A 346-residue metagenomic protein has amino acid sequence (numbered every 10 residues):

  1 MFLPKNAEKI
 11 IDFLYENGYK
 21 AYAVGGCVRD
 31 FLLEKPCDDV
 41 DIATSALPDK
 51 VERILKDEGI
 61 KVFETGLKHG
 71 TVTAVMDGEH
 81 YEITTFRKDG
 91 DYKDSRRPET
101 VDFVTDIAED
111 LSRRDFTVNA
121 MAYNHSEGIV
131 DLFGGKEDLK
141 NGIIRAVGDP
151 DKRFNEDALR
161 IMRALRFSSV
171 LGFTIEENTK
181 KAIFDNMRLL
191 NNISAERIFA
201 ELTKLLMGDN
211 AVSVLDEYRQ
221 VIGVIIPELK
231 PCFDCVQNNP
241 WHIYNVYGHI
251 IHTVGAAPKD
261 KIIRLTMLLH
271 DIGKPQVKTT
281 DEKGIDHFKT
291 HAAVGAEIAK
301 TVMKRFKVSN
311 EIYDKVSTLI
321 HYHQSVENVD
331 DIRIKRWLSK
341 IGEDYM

Functional and structural regions predicted by a protein language model:
M1-M346: Catalytic cores of the polymerase beta-like nucleotidyltransferase superfamily and closely associated nucleotide
